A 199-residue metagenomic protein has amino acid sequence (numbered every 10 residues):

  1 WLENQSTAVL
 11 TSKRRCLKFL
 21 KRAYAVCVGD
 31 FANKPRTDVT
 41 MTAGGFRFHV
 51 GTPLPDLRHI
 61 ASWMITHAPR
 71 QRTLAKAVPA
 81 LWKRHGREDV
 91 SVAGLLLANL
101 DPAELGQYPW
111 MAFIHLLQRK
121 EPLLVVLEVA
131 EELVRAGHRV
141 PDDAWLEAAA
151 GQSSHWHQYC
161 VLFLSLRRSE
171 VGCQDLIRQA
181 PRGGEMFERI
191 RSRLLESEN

Functional and structural regions predicted by a protein language model:
W1-N199: Alpha-helical scaffold domains
